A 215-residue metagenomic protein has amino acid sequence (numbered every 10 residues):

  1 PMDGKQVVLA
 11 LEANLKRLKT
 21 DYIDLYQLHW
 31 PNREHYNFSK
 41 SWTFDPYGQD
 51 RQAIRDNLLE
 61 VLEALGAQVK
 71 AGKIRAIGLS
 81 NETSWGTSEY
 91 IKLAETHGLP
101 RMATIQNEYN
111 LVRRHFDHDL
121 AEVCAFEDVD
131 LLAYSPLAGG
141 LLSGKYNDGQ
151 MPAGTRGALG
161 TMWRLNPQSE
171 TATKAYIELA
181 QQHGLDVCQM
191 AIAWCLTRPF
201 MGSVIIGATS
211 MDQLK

Functional and structural regions predicted by a protein language model:
M2-N110: Glycine/proline-rich, positively charged, aromatic-decorated active-site loop/lid region on the catalytic face
N14, I23, I77, I105 (+5 more regions): Conserved, mostly hydrophobic/aromatic
K19, G98, D128, Q181-G184: Glycine-centered helix-boundary capping/hinge motifs
H29-N32, T83, Y109-R113, S135-L142 (+2 more regions): Glycine-rich beta-alpha junction loops
L62-L65, D117-C124, I177: Short amphipathic alpha-helical segments and helix-helix/interface helices
V69, P136, G157, M162-K215: Conserved short secondary-structure transition element at the edge of the structured enzyme core that lines
K73, L93-A103, C124-L132, M151 (+1 more regions): Glycine-enriched alpha-helix->loop->beta-strand junction motifs that scaffold or abut catalytic
H115-T155, D186: Aromatic-lined glycan-binding groove of carbohydrate-active enzymes
